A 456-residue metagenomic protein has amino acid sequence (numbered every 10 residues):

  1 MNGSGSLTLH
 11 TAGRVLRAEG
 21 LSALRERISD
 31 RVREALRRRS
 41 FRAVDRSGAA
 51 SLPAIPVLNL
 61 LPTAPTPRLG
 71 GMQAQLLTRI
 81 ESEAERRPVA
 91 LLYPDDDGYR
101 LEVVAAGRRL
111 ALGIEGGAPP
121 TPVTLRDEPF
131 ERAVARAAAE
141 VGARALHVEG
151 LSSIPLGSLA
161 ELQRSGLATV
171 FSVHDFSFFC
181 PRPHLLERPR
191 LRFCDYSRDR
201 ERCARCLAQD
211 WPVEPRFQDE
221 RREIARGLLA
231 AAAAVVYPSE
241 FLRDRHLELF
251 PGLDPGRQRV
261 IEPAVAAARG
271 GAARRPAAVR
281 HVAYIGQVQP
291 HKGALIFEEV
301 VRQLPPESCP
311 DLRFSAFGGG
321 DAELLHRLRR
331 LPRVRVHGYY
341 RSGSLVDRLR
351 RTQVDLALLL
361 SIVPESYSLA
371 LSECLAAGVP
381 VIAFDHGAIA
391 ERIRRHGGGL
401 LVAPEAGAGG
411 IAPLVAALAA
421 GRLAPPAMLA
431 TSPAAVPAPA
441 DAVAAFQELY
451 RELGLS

Functional and structural regions predicted by a protein language model:
H10, V15-V104, S165-A168, R302-P306: N-terminal subdomain of nucleotide-sugar transferases
A74, Q287-Q303: A conserved mid-protein helix/loop that constitutes part of the nucleotide-sugar donor-binding site
E85-L125, G319-E323: N-terminal strand-loop element at the rim of the active site of nucleotide-sugar-dependent glycosyltransferases
D210-R257: A short, active-site helix/loop in glycosyltransferases that binds the activated sugar's phosphate group
E323-R351: Nucleotide-activated donor-binding/catalytic signature segment of Leloir-type glycosyltransferases, i.e., the conserved
L356-L359, P380-A383: Short hydrophobic beta-strand element within catalytic cores of glycosyltransferases and related nucleotide-activated
E391-A417, A440: Change "using UDP/GDP/dTDP sugars" to "using nucleotide sugars
G409, L423-L455: A charged, aromatic-enriched C-terminal amphipathic alpha-helix characteristic of glycosyltransferases across folds
